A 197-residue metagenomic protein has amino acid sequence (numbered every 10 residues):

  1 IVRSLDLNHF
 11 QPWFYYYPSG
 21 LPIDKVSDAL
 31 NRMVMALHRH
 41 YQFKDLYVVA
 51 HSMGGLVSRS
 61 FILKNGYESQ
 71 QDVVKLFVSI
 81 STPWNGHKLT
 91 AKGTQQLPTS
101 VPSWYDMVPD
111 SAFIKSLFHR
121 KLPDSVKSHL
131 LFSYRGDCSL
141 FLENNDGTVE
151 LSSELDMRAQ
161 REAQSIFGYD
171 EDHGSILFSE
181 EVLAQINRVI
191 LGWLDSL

Functional and structural regions predicted by a protein language model:
I1-L46: Active-site catalytic motif of lipid deacylating hydrolases and related acyltransferases
W13, V49, V78: Conserved Rossmann-like nucleotide-binding pocket used by diverse enzymes that bind dinucleotide cofactors
Y16, S52, Y134: Nucleotide-sugar donor-binding loop of glycosyltransferases
G20, L56, N85: Active-site loop signature of alpha/beta-hydrolase-fold enzymes
N31, R59-L63: Short, hydrophobic alpha-helix immediately C-terminal to the catalytic nucleophile
D45-S52, Q71: Metal-dependent active-site segment of extracytoplasmic phospho-/sulfohydrolases and closely related
V49-A50, G54-S58, S81: Gly/Ala-rich beta-loop-alpha elbow adjacent to hydrolase catalytic centers
L63-L197: Helical cap/lid subdomain of alpha/beta-hydrolase-fold lipid enzymes that gates access to the catalytic pocket
